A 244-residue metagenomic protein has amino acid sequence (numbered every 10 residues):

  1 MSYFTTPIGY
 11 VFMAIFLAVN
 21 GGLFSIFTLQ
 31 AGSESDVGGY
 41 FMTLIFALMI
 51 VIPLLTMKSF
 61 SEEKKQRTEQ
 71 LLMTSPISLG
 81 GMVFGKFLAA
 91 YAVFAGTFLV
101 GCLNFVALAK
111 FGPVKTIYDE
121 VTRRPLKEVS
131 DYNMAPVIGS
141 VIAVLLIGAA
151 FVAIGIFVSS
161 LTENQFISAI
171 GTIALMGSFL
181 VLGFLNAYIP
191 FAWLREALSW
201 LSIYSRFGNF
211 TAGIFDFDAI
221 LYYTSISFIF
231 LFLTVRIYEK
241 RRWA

Functional and structural regions predicted by a protein language model:
M1-V51, L55-K58, L103, K115 (+1 more regions): Hydrophobic alpha-helical transmembrane segments
S2, E62, V106-K110, S160 (+2 more regions): Transmembrane helix-loop junction
P7, M82, L88-G101, G171-A187: Hydrophobic alpha-helical membrane-insertion segments
G21-S25, A31-G38, M42-A47, A89-E163 (+1 more regions): Secretory targeting signals
T28-S35, I117, V121-R123, K127-V129 (+2 more regions): Terminal transmembrane helical anchor/hairpin motif
L54-M73, F87: Transmembrane helix boundary and interhelical loop/hinge segments in multi-pass membrane proteins
